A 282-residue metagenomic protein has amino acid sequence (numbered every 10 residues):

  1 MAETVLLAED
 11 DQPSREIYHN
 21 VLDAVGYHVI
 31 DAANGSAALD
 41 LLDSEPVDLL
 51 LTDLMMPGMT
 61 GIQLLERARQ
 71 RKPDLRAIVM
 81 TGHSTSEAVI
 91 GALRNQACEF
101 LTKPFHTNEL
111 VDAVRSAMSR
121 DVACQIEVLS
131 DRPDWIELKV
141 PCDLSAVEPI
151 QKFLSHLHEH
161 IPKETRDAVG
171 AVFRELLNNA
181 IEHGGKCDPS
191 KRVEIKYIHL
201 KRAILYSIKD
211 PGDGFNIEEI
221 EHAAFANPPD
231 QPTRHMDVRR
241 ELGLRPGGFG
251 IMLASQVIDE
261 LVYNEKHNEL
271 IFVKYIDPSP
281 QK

Functional and structural regions predicted by a protein language model:
D11-I30: Two-component/phosphorelay signaling modules centered on CheY-like receiver
D31-L49: Acidic, metal-coordinating helix/loop segments flanking the phosphotransfer/catalytic sites of two-component signaling
A33-A37, T60-Q63, T81: Acidic catalytic/metal-coordinating carboxylates
M56: Receiver (REC) domain active-site loop signature in two-component systems and cognate sites in sensor histidine kinases
Q63, S84-E99: Alpha4 helix (beta4-alpha4-beta5 surface) of REC/receiver domains from two-component response regulators
E87, F105-V114: C-terminal output helix
V89, V111, V128-I136, I181-K282: Conserved beta-strand-loop-beta-strand hairpin that lines the nucleotide-binding pocket of ATP/GTP-utilizing enzymes
R166-P189: Conserved ATP-binding N-box helix of the HATPase_c
